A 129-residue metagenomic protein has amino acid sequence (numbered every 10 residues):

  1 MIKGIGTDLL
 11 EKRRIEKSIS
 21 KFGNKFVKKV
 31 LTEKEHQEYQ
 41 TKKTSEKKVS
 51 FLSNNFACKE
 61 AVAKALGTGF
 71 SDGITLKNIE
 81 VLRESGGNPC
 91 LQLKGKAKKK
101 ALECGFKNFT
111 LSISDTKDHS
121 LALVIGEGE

Functional and structural regions predicted by a protein language model:
M1-E129: Core catalytic alpha/beta fold that binds nucleotide/phospho-ligands
